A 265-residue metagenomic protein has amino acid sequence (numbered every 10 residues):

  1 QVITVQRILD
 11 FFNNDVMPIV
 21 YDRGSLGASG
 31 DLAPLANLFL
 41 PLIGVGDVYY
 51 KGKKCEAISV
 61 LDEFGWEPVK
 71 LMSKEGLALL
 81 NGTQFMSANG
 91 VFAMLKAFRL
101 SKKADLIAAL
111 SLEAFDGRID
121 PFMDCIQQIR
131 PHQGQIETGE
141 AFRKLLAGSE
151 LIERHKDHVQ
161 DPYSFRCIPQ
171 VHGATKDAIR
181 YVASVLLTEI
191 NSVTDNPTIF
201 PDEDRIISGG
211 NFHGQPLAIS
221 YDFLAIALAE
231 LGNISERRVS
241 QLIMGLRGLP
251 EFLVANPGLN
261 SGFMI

Functional and structural regions predicted by a protein language model:
Q1-I129: Active-site cavity-forming subdomains of large catalytic enzyme subunits
V2, V48-V60, R180-D195, N233 (+1 more regions): An acidic intrinsically disordered interaction segment
F12, G24-L26, G30, D204 (+2 more regions): Acidic, glycine-rich active-site loops and adjacent beta-strand->loop/helix elements that engage anionic groups
M17-L26, P68, I206-Q215, F252-S261: A short glycine/serine-rich beta->alpha loop
G76-G82, D195-E203, L242-G248: Active-site-adjacent bridging/hinge elements
A88, D124-Q128, C167, S208-G209 (+1 more regions): Short beta-alpha connecting loops at secondary-structure transitions that line or flank enzyme active sites
L112-N233: Accessory "access/gating" subregions that flank catalytic or transport cores
Q215-I265: C-terminal catalytic subdomain
